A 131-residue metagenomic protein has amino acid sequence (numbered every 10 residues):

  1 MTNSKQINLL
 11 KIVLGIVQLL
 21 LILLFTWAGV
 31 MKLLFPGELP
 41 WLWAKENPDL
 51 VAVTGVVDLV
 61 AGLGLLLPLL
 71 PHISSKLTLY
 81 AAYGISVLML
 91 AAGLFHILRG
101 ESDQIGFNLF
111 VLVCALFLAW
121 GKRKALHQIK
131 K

Functional and structural regions predicted by a protein language model:
T2-K131: Membrane-interface extramembranous regions
